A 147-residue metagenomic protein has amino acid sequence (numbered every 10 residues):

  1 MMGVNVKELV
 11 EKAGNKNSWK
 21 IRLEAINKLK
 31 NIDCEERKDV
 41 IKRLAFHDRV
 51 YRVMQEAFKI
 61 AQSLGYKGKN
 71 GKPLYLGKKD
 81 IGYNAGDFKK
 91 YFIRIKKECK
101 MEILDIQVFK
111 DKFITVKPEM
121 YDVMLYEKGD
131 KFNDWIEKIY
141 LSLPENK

Functional and structural regions predicted by a protein language model:
M1-V4, R43-K147: Long, helix-rich interaction regions
M2, N15-R22: A broad, low-specificity signal for short, low-complexity segments enriched in glycine/proline and polar/charged
V4-E11, E36-R43: Alpha-helical solenoid scaffolds in eukaryotic proteins
K7, W19-E24, D39, Y51-F58: Alpha-solenoid HEAT/ARM repeat scaffold
L9-V10, I21-A25, I41, K79 (+1 more regions): Generic preference for well-ordered secondary structure
A13-G14, K30, Q62: Ankyrin-repeat helical core positions
K28, R37-K38, L44, V50: Elongated, non-catalytic scaffold/linker segments and compositionally distinctive motifs
